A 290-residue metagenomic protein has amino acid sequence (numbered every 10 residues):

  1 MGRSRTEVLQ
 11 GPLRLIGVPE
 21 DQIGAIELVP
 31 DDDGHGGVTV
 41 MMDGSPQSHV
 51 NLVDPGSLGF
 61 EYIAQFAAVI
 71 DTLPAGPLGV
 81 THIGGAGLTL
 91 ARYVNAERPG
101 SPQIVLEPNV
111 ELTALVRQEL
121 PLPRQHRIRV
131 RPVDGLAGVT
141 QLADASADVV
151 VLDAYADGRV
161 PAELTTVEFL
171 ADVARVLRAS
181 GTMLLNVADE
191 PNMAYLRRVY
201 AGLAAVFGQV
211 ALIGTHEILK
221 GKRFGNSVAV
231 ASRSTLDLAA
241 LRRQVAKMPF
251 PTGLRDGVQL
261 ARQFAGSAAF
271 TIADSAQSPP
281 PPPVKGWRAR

Functional and structural regions predicted by a protein language model:
G2-D32, T39, Q47-V53, D71 (+1 more regions): SAM/dcSAM-binding transferase cores
D21, G34, V53-R175, A179 (+3 more regions): The AdoMet/dcAdoMet-binding core of the Class I SAM-like
V29, R129-R131, A211-I213: General small-molecule cofactor/ligand-binding pocket signal
M41-H49, V150, T182: Short, basic/glycine-rich phosphate-binding loops at helix/coil junctions that contact nucleotide phosphates
S180-V187: Conserved beta-strand signature within the Rossmann-like core of class I S-adenosyl-L-methionine
V187-D189, G214-T215: Active-site proximal loops enriched in glycine and acidic residues that flank catalytic Cys/His/Asp and coordinate
A201-A205: Acidic/histidine-enriched, beta-strand-rich ligand/metal-binding domains
G208-I218: Conserved S-adenosyl-L-methionine
